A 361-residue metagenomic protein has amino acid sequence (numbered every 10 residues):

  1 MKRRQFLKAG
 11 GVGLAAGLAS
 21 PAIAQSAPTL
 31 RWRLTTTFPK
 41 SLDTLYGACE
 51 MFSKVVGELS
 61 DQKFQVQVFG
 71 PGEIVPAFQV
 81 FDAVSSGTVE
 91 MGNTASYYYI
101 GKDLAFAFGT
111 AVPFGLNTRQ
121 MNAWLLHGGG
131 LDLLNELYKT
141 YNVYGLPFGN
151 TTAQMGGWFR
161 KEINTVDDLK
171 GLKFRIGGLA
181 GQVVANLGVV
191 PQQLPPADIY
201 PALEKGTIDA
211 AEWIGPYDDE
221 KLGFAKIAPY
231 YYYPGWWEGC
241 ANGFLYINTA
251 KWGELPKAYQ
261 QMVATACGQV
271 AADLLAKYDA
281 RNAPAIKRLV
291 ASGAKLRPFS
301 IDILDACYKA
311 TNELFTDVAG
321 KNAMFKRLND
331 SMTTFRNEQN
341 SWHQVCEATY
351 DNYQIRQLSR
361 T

Functional and structural regions predicted by a protein language model:
K2-A19, I23-M121, L131-T361: N-terminal secretory/targeting leader peptides
L126-G129: An N-terminal domain-start capping segment
